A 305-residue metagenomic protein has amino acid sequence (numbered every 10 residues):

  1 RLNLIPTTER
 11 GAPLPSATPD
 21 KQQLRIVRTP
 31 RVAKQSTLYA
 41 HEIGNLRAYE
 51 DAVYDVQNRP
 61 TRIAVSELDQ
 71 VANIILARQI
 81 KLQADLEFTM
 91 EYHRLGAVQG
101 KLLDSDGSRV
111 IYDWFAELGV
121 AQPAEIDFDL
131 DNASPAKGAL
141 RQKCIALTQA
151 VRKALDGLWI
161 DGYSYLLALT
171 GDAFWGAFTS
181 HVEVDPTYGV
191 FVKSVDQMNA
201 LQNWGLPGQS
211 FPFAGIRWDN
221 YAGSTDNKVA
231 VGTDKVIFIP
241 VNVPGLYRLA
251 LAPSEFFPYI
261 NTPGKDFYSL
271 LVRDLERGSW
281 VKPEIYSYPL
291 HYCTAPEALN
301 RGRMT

Functional and structural regions predicted by a protein language model:
R1-P60: Assembly/oligomerization interface modules of large self-assembling protein complexes
A52-V71, V120-Q122: Short His/Asp/Glu-rich catalytic/ion-coordination signatures at enzyme active sites or charged loops
D69-A77, G138: Soluble non-cytosolic domains of exported or imported proteins
A72, D85-G96: Contiguous, amphipathic alpha-helical segments that mediate oligomerization or scaffolding in large protein assemblies
L82: RNA-binding accessory domains that recognize and position tRNA/RNA substrates
E91-R109: Short, glycine/acidic-rich hinge or "gate" loops at secondary-structure transitions that mediate conformational
V110-Q197: Extended, solvent-exposed, turn-rich assembly/linker loops in the middle of proteins
D185-T305: Sequence/fold signature of self-assembling virion shell proteins
